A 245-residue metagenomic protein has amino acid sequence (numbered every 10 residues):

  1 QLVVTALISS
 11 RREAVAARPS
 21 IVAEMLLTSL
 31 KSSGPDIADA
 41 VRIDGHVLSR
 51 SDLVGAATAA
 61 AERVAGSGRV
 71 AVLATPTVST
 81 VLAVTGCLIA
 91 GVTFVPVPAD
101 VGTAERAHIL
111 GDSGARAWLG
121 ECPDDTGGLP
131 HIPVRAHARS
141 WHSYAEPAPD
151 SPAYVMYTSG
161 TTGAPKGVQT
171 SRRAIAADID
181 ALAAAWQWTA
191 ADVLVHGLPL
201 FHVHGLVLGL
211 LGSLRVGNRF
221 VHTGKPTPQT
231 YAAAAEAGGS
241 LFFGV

Functional and structural regions predicted by a protein language model:
A14-I21, T126-P152: Flexible, low-complexity linker/hinge segments
L26-S49: AMP-dependent adenylate-forming
G34-I37, R139-Y157, A164, Q187-V193: Conserved pre-ATP/AMP-binding loop-to-beta segment of ANL
A38, L48-V72, V101-A107, T189: ANL superfamily AMP-binding
H46, A61-V101: Conserved AMP-binding/adenylate-forming
V47-S51, A153-D180: Conserved AMP-binding A3 loop
A74, V95-H108, C122, N218-A237: ATP-dependent adenylate-forming carboxylate-activation enzymes
A176-V193, F201-L241: Conserved AMP-binding/adenylation subdomain of ANL enzymes
